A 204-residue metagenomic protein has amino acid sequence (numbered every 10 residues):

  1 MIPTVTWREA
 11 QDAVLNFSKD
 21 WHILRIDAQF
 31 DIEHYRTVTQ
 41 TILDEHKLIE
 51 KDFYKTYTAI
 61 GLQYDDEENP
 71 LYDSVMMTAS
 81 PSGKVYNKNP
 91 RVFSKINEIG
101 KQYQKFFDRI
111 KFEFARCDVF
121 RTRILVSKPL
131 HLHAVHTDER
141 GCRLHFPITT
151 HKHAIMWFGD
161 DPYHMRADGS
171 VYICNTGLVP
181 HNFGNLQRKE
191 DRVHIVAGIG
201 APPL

Functional and structural regions predicted by a protein language model:
M1-K111: Non-heme Fe(II)/2-oxoglutarate
R109-P129: A short glycine-rich, His/Asp/Glu-containing loop-to-beta-strand
V126, T137-A154, G198: Short, conserved beta-strand element in jelly-roll/cupin
K128-H131, D168: Tight coil/turn sites that cap or link beta-strands
H133-H136, A154-M156, C174-R188, V196: Short beta-strand His + acidic residue motifs that chelate non-heme Fe in jelly-roll/DSBH and cupin folds
D138, D168-G169: Short, hydrophobic/π-rich interface segment
C142-P147, V171-C174, R188-L204: A short hydrophobic beta-strand segment most commonly corresponding to one strand of the jelly-roll/cupin
P147-A167: A short beta-strand-loop-beta hairpin characteristic of the jelly-roll/cupin
